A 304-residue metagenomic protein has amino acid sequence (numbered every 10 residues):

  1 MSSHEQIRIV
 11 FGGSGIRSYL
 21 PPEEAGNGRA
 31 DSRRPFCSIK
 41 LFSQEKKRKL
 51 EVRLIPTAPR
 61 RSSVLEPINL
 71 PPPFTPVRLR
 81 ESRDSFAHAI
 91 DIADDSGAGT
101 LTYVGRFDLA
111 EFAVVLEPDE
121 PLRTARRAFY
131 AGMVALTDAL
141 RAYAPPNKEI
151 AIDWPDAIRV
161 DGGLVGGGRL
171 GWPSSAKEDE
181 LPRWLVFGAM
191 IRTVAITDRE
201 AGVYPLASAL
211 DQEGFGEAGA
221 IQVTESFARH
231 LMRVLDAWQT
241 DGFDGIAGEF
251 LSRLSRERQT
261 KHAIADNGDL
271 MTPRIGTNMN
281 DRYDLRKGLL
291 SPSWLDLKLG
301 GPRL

Functional and structural regions predicted by a protein language model:
M1-S14: Extreme N-terminal basic, low-complexity initiation segments that serve as generic localization/processing leaders
S2-S3, R17, G26-F36, L41-L50: Short, low-complexity intrinsically disordered segments enriched in A/P/G/S/L with frequent Arg, especially at protein
I9, F42-Q44, R48-P146, L164-V165 (+3 more regions): N-terminal lobe of the biotin/lipoate ligase/transferase fold
V114-R127, L206-A220: Short histidine-centered catalytic/ligand-binding loop motif
A144-E180, M190: Acidic (Asp/Glu) carboxylate-rich active-site/surface patches
E178-G214: Short, acidic (Asp/Glu-rich) active-site segment that either coordinates a divalent metal cofactor
F215-G268: Conserved, helical-rich catalytic subdomain that frames metal- and/or nucleotide-binding sites in enzyme alpha/beta
G248-R303: Terminal RNA-binding accessory module
